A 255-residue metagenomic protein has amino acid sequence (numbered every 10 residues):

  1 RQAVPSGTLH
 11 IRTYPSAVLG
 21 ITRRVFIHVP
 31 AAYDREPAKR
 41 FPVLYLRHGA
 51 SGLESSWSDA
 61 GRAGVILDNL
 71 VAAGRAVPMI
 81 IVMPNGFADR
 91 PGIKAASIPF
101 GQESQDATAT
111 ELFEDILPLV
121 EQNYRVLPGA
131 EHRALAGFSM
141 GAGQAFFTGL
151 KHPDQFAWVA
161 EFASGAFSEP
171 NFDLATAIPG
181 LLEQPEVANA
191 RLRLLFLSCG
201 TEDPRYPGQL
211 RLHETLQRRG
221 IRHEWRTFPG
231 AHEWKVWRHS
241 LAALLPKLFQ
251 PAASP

Functional and structural regions predicted by a protein language model:
R1-P255: Non-catalytic cap/lid and distal C-terminal segments of serine-dependent acyl enzymes
